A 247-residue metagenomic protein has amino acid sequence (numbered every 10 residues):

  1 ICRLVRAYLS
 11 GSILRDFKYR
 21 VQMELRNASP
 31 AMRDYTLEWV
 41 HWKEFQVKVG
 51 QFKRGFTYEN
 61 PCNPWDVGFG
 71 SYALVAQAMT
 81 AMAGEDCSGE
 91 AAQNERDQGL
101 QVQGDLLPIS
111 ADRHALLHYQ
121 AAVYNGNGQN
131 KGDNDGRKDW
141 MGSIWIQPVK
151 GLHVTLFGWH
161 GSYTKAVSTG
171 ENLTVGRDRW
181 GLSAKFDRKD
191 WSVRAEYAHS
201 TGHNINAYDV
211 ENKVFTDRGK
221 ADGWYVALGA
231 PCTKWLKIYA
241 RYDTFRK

Functional and structural regions predicted by a protein language model:
I1-Q129, N134-M141, W145-V154, A227-Y239 (+1 more regions): Outer membrane beta-barrel
W145-K247: Detector for outer-membrane/organellar transmembrane beta-barrel domains, recognizing the amphipathic beta-strand
